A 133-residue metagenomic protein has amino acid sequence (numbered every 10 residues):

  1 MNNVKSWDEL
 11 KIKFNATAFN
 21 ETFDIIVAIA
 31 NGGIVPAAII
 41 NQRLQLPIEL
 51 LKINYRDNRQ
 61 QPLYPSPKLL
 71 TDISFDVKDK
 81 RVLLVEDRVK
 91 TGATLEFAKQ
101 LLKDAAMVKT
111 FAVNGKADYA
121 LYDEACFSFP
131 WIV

Functional and structural regions predicted by a protein language model:
M1-V133: PRPP-associated nucleotide enzymes
